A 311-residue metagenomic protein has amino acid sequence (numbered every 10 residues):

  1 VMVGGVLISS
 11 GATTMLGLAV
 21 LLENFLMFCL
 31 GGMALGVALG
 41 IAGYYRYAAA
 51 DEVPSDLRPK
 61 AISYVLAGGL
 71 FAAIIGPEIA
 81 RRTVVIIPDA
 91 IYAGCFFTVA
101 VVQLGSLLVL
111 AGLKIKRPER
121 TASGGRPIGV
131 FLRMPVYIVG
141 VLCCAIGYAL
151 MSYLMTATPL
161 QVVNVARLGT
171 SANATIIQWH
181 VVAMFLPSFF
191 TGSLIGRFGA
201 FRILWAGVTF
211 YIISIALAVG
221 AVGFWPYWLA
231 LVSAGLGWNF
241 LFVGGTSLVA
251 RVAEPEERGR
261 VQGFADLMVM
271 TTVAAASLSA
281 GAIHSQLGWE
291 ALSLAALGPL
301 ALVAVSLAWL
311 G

Functional and structural regions predicted by a protein language model:
L7-L22, F210-V222: C-terminal ends and interior cores of transmembrane alpha-helices in multi-pass membrane transporters/permeases
A12, F25-G40, P226-F240: Hydrophobic core of transmembrane alpha-helices in multi-pass small-molecule transporters, especially MFS/SLC-type
G31-A67: Cytoplasmic helix-loop-helix junction between adjacent transmembrane helices in 12-TM secondary transporters
M33, R133-Y153, V232: Pair of pore-lining "gating" transmembrane helices in MFS-fold secondary transporters
A80-R81, A100-E119, S306-L310: C-terminal membrane-cytosol helix-exit motif in multi-pass small-molecule transporters
V84, L186-A200, H284: Helix-to-loop junctions at the C-terminal end of transmembrane segments in multipass secondary transporters
I115-V141: Juxtamembrane intracellular "pre-TM" segments in multi-pass secondary transporters
T156-A172, I176: Short amphipathic helix-loop junctions that connect adjacent transmembrane helices in Major Facilitator Superfamily/SLC
